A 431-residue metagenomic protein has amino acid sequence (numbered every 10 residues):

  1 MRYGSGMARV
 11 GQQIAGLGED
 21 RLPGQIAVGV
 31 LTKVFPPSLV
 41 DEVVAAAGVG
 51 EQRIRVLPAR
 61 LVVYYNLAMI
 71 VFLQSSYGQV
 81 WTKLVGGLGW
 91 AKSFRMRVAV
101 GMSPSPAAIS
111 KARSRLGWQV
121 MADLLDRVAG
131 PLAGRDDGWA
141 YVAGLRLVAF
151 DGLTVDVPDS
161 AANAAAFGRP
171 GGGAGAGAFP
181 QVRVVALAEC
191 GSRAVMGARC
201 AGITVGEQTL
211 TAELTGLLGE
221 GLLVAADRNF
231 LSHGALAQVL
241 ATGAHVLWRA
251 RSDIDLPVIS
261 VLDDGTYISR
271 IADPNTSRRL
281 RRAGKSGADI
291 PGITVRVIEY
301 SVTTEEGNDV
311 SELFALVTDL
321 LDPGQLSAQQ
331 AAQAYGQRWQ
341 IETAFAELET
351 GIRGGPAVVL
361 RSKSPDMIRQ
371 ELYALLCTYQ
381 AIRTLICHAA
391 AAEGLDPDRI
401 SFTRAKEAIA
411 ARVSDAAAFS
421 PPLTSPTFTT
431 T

Functional and structural regions predicted by a protein language model:
M1-Y77, R113-L116, D123-R127, V142-R146 (+2 more regions): Single, function-defining residue in the core of a domain
S76-V98: DNA-recognition alpha helix
S93-L116: Major-groove recognition helix of helix-turn-helix-like DNA-binding domains
P131: Phosphate-interacting basic helix/loop segments used at nucleotide- and nucleic-acid interfaces
W139: Noncatalytic carbohydrate-binding groove/subsite architecture in carbohydrate-active enzymes
